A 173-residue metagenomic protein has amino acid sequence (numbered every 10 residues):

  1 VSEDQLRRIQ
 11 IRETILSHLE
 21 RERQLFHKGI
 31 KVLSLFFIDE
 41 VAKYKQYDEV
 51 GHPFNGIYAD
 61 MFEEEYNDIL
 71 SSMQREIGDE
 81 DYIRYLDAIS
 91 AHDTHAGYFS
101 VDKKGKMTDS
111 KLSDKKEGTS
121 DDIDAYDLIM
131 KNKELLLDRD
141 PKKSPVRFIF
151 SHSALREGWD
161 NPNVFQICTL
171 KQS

Functional and structural regions predicted by a protein language model:
V1-F150, E157, S173: Conserved C-terminal RecA-like helicase domain
W159-N163: Short glycine/proline-enriched turns and hinge-like loops at secondary-structure junctions
F165-S173: Catalytic or ion-translocation cores adjacent to nucleophile or general acid/base/metal-coordination motifs in diverse
